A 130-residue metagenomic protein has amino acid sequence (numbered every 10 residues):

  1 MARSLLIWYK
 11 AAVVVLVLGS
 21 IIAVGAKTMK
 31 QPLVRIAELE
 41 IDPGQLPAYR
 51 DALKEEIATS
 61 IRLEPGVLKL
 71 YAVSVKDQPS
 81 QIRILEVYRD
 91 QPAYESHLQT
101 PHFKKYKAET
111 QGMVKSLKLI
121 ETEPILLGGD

Functional and structural regions predicted by a protein language model:
L5-L6, T28, E55-K69, V87-E121: An amphipathic, aromatic/His-enriched active-site/gating alpha helix that lines ligand/cofactor pockets
L5-V13, L18-V34, Y71-Q78, K107-D130: Glycine-rich beta-strand-turn "strand-cap" elements at beta-sheet edges
L33-R62: N-terminal targeting signals for Sec/Tat export/insertion, comprising classic cleavable signal peptides
D42-Q45, Q78, D90: Acidic/polar helix N-cap motif
G66, Q78-S80: Short acidic/glycine-enriched loop/turn segments that link adjacent beta-strands
